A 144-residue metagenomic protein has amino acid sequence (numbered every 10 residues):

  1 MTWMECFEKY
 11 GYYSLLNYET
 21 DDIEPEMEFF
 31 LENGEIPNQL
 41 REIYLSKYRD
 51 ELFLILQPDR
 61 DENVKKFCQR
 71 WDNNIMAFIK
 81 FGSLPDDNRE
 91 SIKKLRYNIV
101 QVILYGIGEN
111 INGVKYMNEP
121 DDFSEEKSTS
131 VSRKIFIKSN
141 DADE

Functional and structural regions predicted by a protein language model:
M1-V64: Extended, compositionally biased accessory segments flanking or bridging domains
P37-Q39, D121-E144: Charged, structured surface patches that assemble and position nucleic-acid processing machinery
R41-I43, D86-I92, N118-E125: Catalytic micro-motifs at enzyme active sites that drive phosphoryl/nucleotidyl and oxygen chemistry
K47-Y97: A broadly used, surface-exposed interaction patch
I55, I99-I103, F136: Generic structural hydrophobic/aromatic packing signal, biased to beta-strands
P58-K66, G106-K115, D141-D143: Short acidic, S/G/P-rich loop/turn micro-motifs used as interaction or catalytic elements
F67-N73, G113-K127: "Short basic amphipathic alpha-helical interaction patches in structured regions
K94-N112: Elongated alpha-helical scaffolds
